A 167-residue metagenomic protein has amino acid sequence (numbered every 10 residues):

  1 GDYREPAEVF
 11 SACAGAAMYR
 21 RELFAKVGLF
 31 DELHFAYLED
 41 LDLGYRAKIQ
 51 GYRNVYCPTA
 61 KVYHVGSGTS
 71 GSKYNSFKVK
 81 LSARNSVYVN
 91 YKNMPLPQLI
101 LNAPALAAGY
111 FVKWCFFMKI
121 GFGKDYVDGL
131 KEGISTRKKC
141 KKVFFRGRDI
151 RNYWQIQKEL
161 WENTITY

Functional and structural regions predicted by a protein language model:
G1-V9: Flexible acidic/His/Gly-enriched loops in nucleotide-sugar-dependent glycosyltransferase catalytic domains
F10-K61: A short, conserved alpha-helix in the catalytic core of glycosyltransferases
Y37, S72, S76-V79, I120-G123: Flexible, glycine- and charge-enriched loops at secondary-structure boundaries
L41-D42, K80-R84, K124, D128: A structural signal for well-ordered alpha-helical segments within the folded catalytic domains of diverse enzymes
G44-Y45, V87, K131: Non-transmembrane alpha-helical segments in soluble domains of secreted/periplasmic/extracellular proteins
Q50-N75, N85, V89: Active-site donor/metal-binding and catalytic loop motifs of nucleotide-sugar-dependent glycosylation enzymes
A83-P97: Catalytic-core region of carbohydrate-active enzymes that cleave or remodel glycosidic bonds
Q98-Y167: Non-catalytic, C-terminal membrane-associated alpha-helical segments of glycosyltransferases
